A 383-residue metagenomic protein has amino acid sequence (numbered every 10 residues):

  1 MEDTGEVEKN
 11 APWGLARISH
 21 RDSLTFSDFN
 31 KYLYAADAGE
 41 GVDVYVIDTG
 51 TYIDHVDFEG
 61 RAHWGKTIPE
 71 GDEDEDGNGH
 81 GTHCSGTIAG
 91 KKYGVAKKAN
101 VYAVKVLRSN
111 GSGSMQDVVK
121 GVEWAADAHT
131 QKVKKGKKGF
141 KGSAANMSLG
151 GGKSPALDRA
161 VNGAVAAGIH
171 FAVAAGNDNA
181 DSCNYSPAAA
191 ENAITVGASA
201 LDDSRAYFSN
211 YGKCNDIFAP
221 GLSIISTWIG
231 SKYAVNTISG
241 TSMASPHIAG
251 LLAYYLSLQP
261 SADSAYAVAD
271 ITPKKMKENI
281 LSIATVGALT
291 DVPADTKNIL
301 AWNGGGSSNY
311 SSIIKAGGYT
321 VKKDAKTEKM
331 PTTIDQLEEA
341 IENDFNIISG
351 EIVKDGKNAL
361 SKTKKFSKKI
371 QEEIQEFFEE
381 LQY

Functional and structural regions predicted by a protein language model:
M1-V42, V56-D57, N303-G306, Y310 (+4 more regions): Protease zymogen maturation seam
L24, T51-Y52, I68, G94 (+9 more regions): Active-site/binding-pocket entry motifs
K31-W64, D72-D117, V133, K137-S143 (+4 more regions): Subtilisin-like serine protease catalytic core
A38, K91, V106-N192, D202-Y207 (+4 more regions): Substrate-binding/access-modulating region of protease and related hydrolase catalytic domains
D43-I47, G86, N100-K105, S143-S148 (+6 more regions): Structural recognition of the beta-strand scaffold that forms the well-ordered cores of secreted hydrolase catalytic
T82-G86, Q116, K120-E123, R159-A166 (+8 more regions): Solvent-exposed, polar/charged alpha-helical surfaces in well-ordered, non-transmembrane soluble domains, broadly
S85-A89, N100-R108, E123, Y207 (+1 more regions): Hydrolase catalytic cores
V133-K137, K141-A144, P293-F345, I352 (+1 more regions): C-terminal domain-closing interface element
